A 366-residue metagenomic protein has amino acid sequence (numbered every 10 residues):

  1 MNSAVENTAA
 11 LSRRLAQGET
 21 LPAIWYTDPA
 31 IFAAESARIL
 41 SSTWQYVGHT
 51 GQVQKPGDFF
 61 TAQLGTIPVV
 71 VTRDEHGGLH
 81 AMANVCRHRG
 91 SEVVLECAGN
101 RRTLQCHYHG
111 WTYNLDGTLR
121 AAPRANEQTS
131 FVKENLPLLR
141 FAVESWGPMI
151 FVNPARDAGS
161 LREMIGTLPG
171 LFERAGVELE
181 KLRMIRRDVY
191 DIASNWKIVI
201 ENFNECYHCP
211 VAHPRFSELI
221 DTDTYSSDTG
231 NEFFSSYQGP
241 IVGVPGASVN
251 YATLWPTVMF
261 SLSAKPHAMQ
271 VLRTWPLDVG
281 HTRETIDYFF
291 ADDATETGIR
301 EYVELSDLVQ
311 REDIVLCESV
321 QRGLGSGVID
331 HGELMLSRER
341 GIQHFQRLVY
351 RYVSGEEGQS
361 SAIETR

Functional and structural regions predicted by a protein language model:
M1-S12, E357-R366: Basic/polar N-terminal segments that are highly enriched at the extreme N-terminus, encompassing both cleavable
T8-A23, E180: Short, contiguous pre-domain boundary segments
I24-G65, V69: Non-catalytic accessory segments flanking enzyme active sites
L40-W44, S91, H208: Generic structural signal for secondary-structure transition and capping sites
S42-Q54, A122-E127, T253-T257: Short Pro/Gly-enriched beta-strand edge/turn motifs at strand-loop
Q52-R156, R162-G170: Rieske [2Fe-2S] iron-sulfur-binding domain
T72, G78, N84, E144 (+1 more regions): C-terminal catalytic domain of Rieske-type non-heme iron oxygenases
